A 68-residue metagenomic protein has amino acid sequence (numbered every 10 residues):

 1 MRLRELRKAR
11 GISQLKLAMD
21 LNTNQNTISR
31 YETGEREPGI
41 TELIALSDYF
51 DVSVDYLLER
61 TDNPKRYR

Functional and structural regions predicted by a protein language model:
R2-D20, A45: Short basic helix-loop element that most often maps to the first helix and adjoining turn of HTH DNA-binding modules
A9, L58-R68: Short, charged recognition helix plus adjacent turn of helix-turn-helix-like nucleic-acid-binding domains
S13, N24-T27, G39, S53: Short coil turns linking two alpha-helices in DNA-binding domains
N22, T41-Y56: DNA major-groove recognition helix of helix-turn-helix/homeodomain DNA-binding modules
I28-S29, R68: A structural preference for long, well-packed, hydrophobic secondary-structure segments
E35-A45, R66: Short, basic-rich loop-to-helix N-cap that marks the start of a DNA-contacting helix
